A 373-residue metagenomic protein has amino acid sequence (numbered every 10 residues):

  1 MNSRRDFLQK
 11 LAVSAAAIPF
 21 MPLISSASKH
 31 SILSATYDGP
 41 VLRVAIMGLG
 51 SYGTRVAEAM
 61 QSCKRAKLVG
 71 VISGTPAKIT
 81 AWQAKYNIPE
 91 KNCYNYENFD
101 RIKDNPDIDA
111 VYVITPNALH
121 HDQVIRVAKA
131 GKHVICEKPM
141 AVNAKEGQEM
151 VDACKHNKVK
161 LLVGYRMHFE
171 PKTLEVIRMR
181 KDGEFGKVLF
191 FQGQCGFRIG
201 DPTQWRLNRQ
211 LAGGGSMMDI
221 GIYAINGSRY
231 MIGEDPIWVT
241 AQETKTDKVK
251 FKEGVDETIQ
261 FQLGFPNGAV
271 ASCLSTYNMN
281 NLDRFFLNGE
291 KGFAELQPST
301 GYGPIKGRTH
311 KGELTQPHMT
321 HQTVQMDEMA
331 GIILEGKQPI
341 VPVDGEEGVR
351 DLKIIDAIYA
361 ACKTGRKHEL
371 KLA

Functional and structural regions predicted by a protein language model:
M1-L8: Twin-arginine (Tat) signal peptide motif
L8-D38, A110-Y112, G331-A373: C-terminal helix-rich "cap/oligomerization" subdomain common to oxidoreductases
L11-N87: N-terminal Rossmann-like dinucleotide-binding module
Y52, L162, M167-K252, G365: Predominantly a Rossmann-like dinucleotide-binding segment in NAD(P)-dependent oxidoreductases
K91-A153: Beta-loop-alpha module in the N-terminal Rossmann-like domain of NAD(P)-dependent dehydrogenases, especially those
C136, L161-V163, C273, L296: Hydrophobic residues in well-ordered beta-strands that form the structural core
K245, V249-T258, L263-D327: NAD(P)-dinucleotide binding in Rossmann-like oxidoreductases
